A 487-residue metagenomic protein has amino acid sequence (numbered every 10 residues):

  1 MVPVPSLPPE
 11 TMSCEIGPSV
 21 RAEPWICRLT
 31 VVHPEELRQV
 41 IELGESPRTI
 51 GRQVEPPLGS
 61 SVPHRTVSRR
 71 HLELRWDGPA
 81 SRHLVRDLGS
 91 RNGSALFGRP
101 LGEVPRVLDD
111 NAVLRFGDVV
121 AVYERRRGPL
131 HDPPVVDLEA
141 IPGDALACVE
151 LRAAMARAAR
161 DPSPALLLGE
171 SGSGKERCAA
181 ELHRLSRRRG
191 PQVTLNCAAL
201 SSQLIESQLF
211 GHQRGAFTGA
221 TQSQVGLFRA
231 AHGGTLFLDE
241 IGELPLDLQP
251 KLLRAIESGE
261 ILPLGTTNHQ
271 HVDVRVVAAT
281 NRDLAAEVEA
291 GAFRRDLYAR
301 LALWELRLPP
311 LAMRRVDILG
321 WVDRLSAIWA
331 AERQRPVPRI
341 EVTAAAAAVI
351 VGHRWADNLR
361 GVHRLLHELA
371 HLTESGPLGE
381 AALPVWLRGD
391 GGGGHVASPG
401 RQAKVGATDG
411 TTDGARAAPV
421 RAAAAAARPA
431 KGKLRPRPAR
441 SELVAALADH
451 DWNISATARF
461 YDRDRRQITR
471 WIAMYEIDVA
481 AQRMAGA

Functional and structural regions predicted by a protein language model:
M1-E15, A22, I50, R75-R86 (+2 more regions): C-terminal boundary/linker segments immediately following FHA domains
M1-R65, R75, P79-A80: Intrinsically disordered, low-complexity acidic Ser/Thr-rich regulatory segments
M1-V4, M12-C14, S19, P57-L58 (+3 more regions): Bacterial C-terminal helix-turn-helix
A140-A154, R435: N-terminal pre-P-loop "Q-motif" helix
L151, S173, L195, L209 (+15 more regions): Conserved RecA-like P-loop NTPase ATPase core
A154-G219, R229-P245, D273, P310-R315 (+1 more regions): Conserved post-Walker A coupling segment in P-loop NTPases
A179, H183-G190, G265-R275, D283-A407: Nucleotide-binding/hydrolysis machinery
S223-G233, F237, P245-K251, L262-N281 (+1 more regions): AAA+/SF3 P-loop NTPase mechanochemical coupling elements
